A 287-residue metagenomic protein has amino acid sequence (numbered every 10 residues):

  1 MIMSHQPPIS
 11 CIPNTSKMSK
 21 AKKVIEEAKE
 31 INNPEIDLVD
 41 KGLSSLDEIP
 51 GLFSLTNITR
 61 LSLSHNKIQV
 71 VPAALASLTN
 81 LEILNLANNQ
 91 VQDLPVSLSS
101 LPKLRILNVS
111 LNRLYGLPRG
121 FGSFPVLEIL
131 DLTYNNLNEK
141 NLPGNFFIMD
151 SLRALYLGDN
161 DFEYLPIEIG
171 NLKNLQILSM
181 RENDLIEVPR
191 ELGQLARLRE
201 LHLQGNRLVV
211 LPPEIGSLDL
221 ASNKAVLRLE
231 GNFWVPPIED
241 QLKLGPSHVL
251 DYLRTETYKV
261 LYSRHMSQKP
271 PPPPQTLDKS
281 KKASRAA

Functional and structural regions predicted by a protein language model:
M1-G158, I167, I177, P213-A287: The feature captures the LRR N-terminal capping module
E168-L220: Structured C-terminal portions of repeat-based eukaryotic scaffold domains
